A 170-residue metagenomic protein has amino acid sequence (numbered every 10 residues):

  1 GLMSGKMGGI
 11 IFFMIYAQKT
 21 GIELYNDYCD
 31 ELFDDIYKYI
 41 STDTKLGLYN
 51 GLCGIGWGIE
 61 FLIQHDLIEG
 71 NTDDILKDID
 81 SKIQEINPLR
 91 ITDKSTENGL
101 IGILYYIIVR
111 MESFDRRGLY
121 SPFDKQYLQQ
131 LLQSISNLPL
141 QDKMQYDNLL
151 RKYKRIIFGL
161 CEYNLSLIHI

Functional and structural regions predicted by a protein language model:
G1-K6, K45-L48, L52, T92-L100 (+1 more regions): Helix-start/N-cap signature of alpha-helical segments
G1-L48: Internal amphipathic alpha-helical repeat/solenoid segments
I15-Q18, K38, G58-Q64, Y106-S113 (+2 more regions): Positions within ordered alpha-helical repeat solenoids
L24-D43, D73-I91, P122-K143, N164-L165: Long, well-ordered core segments of solenoidal/helical folds
G58-T96, L100-I103, I107, M111 (+1 more regions): Long, mid-chain structured domain cores
M144-Y163: Loop-centered beta-sheet repeat module
I168-I170: Conserved small/polar residues in nucleotide/adenosyl-binding loops
